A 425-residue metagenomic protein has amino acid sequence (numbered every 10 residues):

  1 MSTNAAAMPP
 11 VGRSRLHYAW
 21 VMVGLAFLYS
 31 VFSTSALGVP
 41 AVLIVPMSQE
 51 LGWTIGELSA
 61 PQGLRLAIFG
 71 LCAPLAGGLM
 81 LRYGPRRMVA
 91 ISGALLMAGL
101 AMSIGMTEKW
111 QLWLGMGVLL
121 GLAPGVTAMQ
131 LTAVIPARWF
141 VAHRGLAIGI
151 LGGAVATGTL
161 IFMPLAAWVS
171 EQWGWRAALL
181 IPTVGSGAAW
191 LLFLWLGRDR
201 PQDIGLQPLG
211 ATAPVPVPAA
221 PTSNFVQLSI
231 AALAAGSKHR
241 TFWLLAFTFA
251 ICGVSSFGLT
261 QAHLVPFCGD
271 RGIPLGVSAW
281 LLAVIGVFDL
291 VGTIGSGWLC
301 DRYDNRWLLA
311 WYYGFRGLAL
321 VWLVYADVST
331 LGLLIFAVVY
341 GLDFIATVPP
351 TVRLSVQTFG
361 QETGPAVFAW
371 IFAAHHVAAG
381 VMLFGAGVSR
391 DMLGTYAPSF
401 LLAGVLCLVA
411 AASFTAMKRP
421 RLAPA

Functional and structural regions predicted by a protein language model:
Y18-I55, A73-A76, M163, L259-V265: Extracytoplasmic
V31, Q111-V126, A250, G332-A346: Hydrophobic core of transmembrane alpha-helices in multi-pass small-molecule transporters, especially MFS/SLC-type
P40-I44, A234-T293, M382: Extracytoplasmic gate region of multi-pass secondary transporters
C72-P85, T293-D304, R390-D391: Helix-to-loop junctions at the C-terminal end of transmembrane segments in multipass secondary transporters
A94-T107, F315-D327: C-terminal ends and interior cores of transmembrane alpha-helices in multi-pass membrane transporters/permeases
M116-G153: Cytoplasmic helix-loop-helix junction between adjacent transmembrane helices in 12-TM secondary transporters
L151-Q202: Helix-loop-helix hairpin linking two adjacent transmembrane segments in secondary transporters
F257, V277, A283-D289, G295 (+1 more regions): C-terminal transmembrane helical hairpin of 12-TM major facilitator-type secondary transporters
